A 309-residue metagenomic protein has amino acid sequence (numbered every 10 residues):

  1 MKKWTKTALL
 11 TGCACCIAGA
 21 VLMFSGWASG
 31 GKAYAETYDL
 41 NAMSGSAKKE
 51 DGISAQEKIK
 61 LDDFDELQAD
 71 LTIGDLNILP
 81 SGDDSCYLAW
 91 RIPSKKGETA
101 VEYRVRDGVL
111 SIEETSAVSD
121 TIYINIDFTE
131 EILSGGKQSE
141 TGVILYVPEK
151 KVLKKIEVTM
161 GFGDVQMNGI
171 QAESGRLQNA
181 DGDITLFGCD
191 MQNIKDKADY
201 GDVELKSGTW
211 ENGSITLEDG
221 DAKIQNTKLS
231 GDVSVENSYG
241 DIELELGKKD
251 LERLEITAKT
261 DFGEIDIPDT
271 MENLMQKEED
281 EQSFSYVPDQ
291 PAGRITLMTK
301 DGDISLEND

Functional and structural regions predicted by a protein language model:
M1-T7: Positively charged n-region of N-terminal signal peptides that target proteins for export
A8-G26: Hydrophobic membrane-insertion alpha-helices, especially the h-region of bacterial N-terminal signal peptides
A14, T121-G136, D269-Y286: Acidic/polar low-complexity surface segments
G26-T115, G142-P148, V152-T159, D164-S174 (+5 more regions): Short linear S-[DN]-x-LW-Φ motif typified by the pepsin-like aspartic protease active-site region
E50-I53, S139-E140, E279-S283: Aromatic sugar-binding surface patches on proteins that engage polysaccharides or sugar-phosphate polymers
P80, D120-K151: Extended Gly/Ser/Thr-rich low-complexity repeat segments, especially those forming or decorating extracellular
K155, F162-D164, E173-R176, D181-D183 (+4 more regions): Glycine- and aspartate-rich repeat motifs characteristic of hemolysin/RTX-like Ca2+-binding segments in secreted
F187-G188, N193-A198, V203-D309: Short, surface-exposed interaction patches in beta-rich subdomains that mediate adhesion/assembly near membranes
